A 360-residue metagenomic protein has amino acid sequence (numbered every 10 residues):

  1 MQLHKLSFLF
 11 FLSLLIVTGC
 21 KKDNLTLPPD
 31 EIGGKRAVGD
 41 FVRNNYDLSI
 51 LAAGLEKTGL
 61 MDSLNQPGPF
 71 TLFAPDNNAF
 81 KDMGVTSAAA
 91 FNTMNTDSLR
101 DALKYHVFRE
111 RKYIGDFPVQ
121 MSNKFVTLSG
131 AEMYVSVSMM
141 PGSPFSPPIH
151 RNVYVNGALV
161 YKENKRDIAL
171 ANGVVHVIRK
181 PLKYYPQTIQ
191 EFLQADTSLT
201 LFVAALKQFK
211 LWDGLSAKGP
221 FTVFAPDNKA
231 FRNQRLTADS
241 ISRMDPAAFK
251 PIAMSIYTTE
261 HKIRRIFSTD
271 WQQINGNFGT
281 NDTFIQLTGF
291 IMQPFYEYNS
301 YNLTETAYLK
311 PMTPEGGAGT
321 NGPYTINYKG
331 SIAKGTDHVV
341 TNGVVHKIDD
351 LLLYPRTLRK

Functional and structural regions predicted by a protein language model:
M1-H4, S13-N45, Y354-K360: Bacterial Sec-dependent N-terminal signal peptides
P29-A37, N77-V85, K183-T188, Q234: Acidic/histidine-rich, surface-exposed loop or edge segments in extracytoplasmic proteins
D40-M83: Post-signal-peptide N-terminal segment of Sec-exported extracytoplasmic proteins
L60-P67, F91-T93, G115, L211-K218 (+1 more regions): Surface-exposed patches in mature extracellular/periplasmic domains of secreted proteins
F73-M83, A169-Y184, F224-F231, D337-R356: FKBP-type peptidyl-prolyl cis-trans isomerase
A89-L159, I241-A333, L358-R359: Aromatic/histidine-rich interaction motifs
V174, R179-F224, A230-S255: Acidic, serine/threonine- and glycine-rich low-complexity intrinsically disordered segments that serve as flexible
